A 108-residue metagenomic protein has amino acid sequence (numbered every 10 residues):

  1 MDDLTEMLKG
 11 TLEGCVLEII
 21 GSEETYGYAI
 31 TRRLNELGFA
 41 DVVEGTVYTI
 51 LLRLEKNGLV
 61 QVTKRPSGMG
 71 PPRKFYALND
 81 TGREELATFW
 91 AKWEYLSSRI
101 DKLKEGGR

Functional and structural regions predicted by a protein language model:
T5-T46: N-terminal helix-turn-helix DNA-binding core of bacterial DNA-binding proteins
E18, R32, L52, A87 (+1 more regions): A cross-family signal for key residues in well-ordered alpha-helices that form functional helical elements
F39, R65-S67: Short polar/acidic secondary-structure junctions
V47, L51-L54: Basic amphipathic alpha-helical segments that dock to polyanions
G58: Glycine-centered, phosphate/nucleic-acid-interacting loop/turn motifs that mediate DNA/RNA or nucleotide
V62: Short beta-strand "wing" residues that participate in macromolecule-binding interfaces
G68, P72-W90: Basic, amphipathic "hinge/linker" alpha-helix immediately C-terminal to the N-terminal HTH DNA-binding motif
E84-R108: Amphipathic alpha-helical dimerization/coiled-coil segments that flank or bridge DNA-binding/regulatory modules
